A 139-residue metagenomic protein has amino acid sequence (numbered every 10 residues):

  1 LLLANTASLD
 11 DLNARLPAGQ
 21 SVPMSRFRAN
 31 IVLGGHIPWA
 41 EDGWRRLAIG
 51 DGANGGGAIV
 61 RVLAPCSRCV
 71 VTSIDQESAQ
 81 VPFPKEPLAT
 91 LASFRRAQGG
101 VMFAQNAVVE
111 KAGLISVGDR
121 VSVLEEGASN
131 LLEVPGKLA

Functional and structural regions predicted by a protein language model:
L1-A139: Metal-cofactor-dependent catalytic cores
